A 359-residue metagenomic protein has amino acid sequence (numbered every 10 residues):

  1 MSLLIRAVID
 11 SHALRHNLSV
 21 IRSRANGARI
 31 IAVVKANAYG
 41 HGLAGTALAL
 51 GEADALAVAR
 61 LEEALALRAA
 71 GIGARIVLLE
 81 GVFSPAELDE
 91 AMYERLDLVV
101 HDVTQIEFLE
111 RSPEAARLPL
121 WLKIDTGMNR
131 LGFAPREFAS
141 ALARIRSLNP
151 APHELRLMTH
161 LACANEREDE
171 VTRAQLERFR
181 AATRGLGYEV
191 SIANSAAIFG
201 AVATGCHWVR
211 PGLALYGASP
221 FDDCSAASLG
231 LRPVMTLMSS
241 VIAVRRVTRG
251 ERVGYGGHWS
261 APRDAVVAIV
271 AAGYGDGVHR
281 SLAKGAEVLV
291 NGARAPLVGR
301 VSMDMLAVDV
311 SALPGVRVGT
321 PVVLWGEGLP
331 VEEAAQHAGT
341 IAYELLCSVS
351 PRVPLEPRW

Functional and structural regions predicted by a protein language model:
S2-S19, S23, N37, E63-L65 (+5 more regions): Active-site anion/phosphate-binding pocket segments in diverse small-molecule metabolic enzymes
I5-I9, A13-H16, A28-S191, G205: Active-site-proximal beta-alpha core segment in soluble small-molecule metabolic enzymes
